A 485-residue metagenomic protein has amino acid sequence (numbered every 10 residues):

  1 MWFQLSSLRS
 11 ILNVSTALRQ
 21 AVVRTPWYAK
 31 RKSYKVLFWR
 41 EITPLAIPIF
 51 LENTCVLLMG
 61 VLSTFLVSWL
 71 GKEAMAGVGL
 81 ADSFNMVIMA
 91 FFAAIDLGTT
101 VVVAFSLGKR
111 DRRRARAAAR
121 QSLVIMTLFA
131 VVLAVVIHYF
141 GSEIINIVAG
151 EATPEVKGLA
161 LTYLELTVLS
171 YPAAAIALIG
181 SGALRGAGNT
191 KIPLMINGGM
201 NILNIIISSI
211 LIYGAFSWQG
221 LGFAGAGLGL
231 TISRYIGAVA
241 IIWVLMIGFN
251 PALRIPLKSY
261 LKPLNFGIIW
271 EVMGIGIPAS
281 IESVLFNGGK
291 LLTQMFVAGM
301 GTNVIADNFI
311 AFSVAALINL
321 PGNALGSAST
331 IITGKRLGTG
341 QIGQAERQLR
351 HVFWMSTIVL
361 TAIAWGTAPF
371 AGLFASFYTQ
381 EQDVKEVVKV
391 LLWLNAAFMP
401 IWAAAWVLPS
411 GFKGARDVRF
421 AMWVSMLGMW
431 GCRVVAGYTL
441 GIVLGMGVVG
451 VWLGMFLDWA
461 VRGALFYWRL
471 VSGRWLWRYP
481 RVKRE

Functional and structural regions predicted by a protein language model:
W2-I49, V103-S170, W218-I277, T333-F398 (+1 more regions): Short alpha-helical transmembrane segments in multi-pass integral membrane proteins
S33-F65, W69-L70, M86-G98, T127-A134 (+4 more regions): N-terminal transmembrane alpha-helices
P44-S63, L166, S233-G237, I241 (+3 more regions): Transmembrane helical elements of multi-pass membrane transporters/channels
I49, N53, T64-F65, D82 (+18 more regions): Transmembrane alpha-helix boundary and packing residues in multipass membrane permease domains and related
L58-A76, I145-P154, I210-L221, S280 (+5 more regions): Helix-terminus/linker motif at the lipid-water interface of multi-pass membrane proteins
L66-M86, P154-L159, F223-A224, L228 (+5 more regions): Interfacial/gating helices of multi-pass transporter permease domains
M75-V135, A174-P193, D307-A371, W402-S425: Small-residue-rich hydrophobic transmembrane alpha-helices
D96, L166-R185, P193-N201, A226-I242 (+5 more regions): Short runs within selected transmembrane alpha-helices of multi-pass transporters and secretion channels
